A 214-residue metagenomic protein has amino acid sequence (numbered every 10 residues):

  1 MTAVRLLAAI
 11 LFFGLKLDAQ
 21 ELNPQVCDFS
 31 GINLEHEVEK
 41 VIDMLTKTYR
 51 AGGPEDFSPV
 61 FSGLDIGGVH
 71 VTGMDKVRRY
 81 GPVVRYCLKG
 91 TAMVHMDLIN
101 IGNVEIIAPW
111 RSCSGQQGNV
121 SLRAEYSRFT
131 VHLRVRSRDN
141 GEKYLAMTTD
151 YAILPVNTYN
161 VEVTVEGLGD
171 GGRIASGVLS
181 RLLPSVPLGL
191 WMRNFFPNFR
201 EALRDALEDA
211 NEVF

Functional and structural regions predicted by a protein language model:
T2-Q20: Cleavable N-terminal signal peptides of Sec/SRP-targeted secreted and luminal proteins
L7-A9, S112, R193: Intrinsic disorder/low-complexity segments enriched in polar/charged and small flexible residues
G14-R128, R136-N140, Y144-A146, F214: Tubular lipid-binding modules of the TULIP superfamily
N100, G141-E208: Extended amphipathic ligand-handling, pore-lining, and cofactor/metal-binding catalytic surfaces
H132: Extracellular/luminal beta-rich ligand-recognition and adhesion surfaces characterized by aromatic-Gly/Pro-enriched
